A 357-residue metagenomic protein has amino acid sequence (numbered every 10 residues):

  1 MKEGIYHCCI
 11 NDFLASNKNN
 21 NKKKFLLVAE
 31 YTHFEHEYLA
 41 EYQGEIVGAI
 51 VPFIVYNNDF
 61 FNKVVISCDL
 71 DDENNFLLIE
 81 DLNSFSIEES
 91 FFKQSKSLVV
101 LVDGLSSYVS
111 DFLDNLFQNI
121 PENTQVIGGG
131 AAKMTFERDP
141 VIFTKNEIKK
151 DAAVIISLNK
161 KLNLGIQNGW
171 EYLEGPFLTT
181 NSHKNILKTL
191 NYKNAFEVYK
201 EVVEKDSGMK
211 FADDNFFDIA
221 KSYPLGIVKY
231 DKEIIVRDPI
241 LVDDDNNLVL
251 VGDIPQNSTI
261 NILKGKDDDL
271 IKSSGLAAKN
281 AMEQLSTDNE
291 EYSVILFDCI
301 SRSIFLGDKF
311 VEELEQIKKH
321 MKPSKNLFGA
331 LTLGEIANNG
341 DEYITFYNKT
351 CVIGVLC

Functional and structural regions predicted by a protein language model:
M1-K23, A29-E45, A49-G307, E312-L314 (+2 more regions): Small-residue-enriched flexible segments
P323: ATP-binding catalytic core of ATPases
